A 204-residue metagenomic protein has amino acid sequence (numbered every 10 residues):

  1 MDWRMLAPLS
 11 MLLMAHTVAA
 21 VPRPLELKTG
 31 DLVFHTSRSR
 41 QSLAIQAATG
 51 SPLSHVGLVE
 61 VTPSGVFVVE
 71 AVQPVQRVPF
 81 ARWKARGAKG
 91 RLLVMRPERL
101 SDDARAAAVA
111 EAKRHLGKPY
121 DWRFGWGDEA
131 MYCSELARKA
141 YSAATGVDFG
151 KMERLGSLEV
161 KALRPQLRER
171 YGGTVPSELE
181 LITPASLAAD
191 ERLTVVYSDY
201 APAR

Functional and structural regions predicted by a protein language model:
M1-A7: Bacterial N-terminal signal peptides that target proteins for export
A7-H16: Bacterial N-terminal signal peptides
A15-R204: Cysteine-nucleophile amide-bond enzymes
